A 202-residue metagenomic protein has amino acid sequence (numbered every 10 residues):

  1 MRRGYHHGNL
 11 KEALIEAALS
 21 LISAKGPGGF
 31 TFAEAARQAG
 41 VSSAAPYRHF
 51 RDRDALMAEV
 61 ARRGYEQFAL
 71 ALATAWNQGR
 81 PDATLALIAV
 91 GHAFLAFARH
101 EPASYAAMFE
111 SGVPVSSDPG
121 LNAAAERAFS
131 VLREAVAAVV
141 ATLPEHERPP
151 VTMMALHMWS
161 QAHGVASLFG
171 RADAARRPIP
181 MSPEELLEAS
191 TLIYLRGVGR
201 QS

Functional and structural regions predicted by a protein language model:
M1-N9, S202: N-terminal intrinsically disordered/low-complexity leader segments
A13, A17, L21-A55, E59: Helix-turn-helix
L14-I22, G64, F68, F94: Short hydrophobic clusters on alpha-helical segments that form packing/core surfaces in small helical domains
I22, M57-G64, M108, A124-A125: Alpha-helical DNA-contacting segments of helix-turn-helix folds
A73, S117-A141, T152-L156, E184-R196: Amphipathic alpha-helical packing segments from all-alpha helical-bundle domains
A73-A103, E126, E145-H146, V151-M158: Hydrophobic alpha-helical connector segments
A103-E134, H146, A175-P180: Short secondary-structure transition hinges
A138, M158-R177, I193-S202: Amphipathic C-terminal alpha-helical segment
